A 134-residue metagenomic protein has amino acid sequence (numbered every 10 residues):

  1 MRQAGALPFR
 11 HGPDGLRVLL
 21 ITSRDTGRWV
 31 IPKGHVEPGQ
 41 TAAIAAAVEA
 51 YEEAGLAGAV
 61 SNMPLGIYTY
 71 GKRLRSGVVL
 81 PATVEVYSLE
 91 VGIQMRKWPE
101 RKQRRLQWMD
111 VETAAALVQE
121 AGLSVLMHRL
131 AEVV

Functional and structural regions predicted by a protein language model:
M1-I31: N-terminal strand-loop-strand
V36-V125: Unchanged
V133: Active-site-proximal or metal-binding-adjacent scaffold patches in catalytic folds
